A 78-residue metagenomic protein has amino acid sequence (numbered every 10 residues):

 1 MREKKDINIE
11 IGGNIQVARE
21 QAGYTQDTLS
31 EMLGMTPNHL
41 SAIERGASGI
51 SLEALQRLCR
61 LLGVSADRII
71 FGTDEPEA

Functional and structural regions predicted by a protein language model:
M1-R2, R68-A78: Short, charged recognition helix plus adjacent turn of helix-turn-helix-like nucleic-acid-binding domains
M1-V17: Basic, helix-initiating cap at the start of DNA-binding domains
I9, E20-Q21, G49: Short amphipathic helical patch at the helix-1/turn junction of helix-turn-helix
G13-M32, R57: Short basic helix-loop element that most often maps to the first helix and adjoining turn of HTH DNA-binding modules
I15, L29-S30, L40-I43, I69: Conserved hydrophobic/aromatic packing and binding residues within compact polymer-binding modules
L33-G49: Recognition helix of helix-turn-helix/homeodomain-like DNA-binding domains that insert into the DNA major groove
E53-R68: DNA major-groove recognition helix of helix-turn-helix/homeodomain DNA-binding modules
